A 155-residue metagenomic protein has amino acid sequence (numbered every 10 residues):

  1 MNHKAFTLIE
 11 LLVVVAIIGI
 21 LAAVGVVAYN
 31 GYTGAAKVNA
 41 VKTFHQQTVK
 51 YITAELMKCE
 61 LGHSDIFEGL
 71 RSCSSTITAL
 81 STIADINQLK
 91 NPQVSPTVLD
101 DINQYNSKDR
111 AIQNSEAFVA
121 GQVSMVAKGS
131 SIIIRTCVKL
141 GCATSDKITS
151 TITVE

Functional and structural regions predicted by a protein language model:
M1-T33: N-terminal single-pass transmembrane signal-anchor helix
N2, G25-A28, A40, Q47 (+2 more regions): A general marker of short, structured functional hotspots
A5-I9, I18, V41, I86 (+2 more regions): Generic N-terminal initiation segments characterized by hydrophobic and/or small/turn-forming residues
L11, G34-K37, V49, S72 (+2 more regions): Short linear sequence elements within intrinsically disordered, low-complexity coil regions
A22-G25, K37, F44, T53 (+2 more regions): Short linear sequence motifs
G34-H63: Membrane-proximal N-terminal amphipathic helix
A54-E155: Periplasmic/extracellular, small/polar-rich flexible segments of pilin-like filament-forming proteins
